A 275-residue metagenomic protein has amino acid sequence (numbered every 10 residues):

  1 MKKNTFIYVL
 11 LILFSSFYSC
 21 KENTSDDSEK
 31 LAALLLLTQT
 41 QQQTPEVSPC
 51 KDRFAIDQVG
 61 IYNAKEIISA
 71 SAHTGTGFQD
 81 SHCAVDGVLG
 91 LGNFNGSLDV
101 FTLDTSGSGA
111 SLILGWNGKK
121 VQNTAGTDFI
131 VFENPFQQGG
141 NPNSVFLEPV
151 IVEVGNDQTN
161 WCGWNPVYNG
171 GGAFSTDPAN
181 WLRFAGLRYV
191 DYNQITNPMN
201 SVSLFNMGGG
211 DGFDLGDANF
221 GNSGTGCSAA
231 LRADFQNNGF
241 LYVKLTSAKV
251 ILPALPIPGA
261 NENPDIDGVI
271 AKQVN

Functional and structural regions predicted by a protein language model:
K2-L11: Sec-dependent signal peptide recognition, specifically the positively charged N-region followed immediately by
N4, S15-I56: Bacterial Sec-dependent N-terminal signal peptides
Q43-V150, P166-N275: A domain-level signal for the mature, folded cores of soluble proteins
Q158-N165: Surface-exposed loop/edge segments in extracytoplasmic proteins
